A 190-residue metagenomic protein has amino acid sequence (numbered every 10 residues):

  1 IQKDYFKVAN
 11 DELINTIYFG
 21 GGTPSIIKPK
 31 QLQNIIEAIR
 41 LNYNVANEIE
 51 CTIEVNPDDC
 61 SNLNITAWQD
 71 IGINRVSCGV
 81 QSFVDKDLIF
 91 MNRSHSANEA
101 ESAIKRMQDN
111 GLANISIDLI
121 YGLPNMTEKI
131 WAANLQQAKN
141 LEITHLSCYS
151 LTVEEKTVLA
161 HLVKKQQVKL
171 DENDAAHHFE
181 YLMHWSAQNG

Functional and structural regions predicted by a protein language model:
Q2-V8, L13-H184: Conserved non-cysteine loop/helix-boundary elements of the Radical SAM core domain that shape
H184-G190: A SAM-dependent methyltransferase catalytic signature shared across enzymes that methylate proteins
